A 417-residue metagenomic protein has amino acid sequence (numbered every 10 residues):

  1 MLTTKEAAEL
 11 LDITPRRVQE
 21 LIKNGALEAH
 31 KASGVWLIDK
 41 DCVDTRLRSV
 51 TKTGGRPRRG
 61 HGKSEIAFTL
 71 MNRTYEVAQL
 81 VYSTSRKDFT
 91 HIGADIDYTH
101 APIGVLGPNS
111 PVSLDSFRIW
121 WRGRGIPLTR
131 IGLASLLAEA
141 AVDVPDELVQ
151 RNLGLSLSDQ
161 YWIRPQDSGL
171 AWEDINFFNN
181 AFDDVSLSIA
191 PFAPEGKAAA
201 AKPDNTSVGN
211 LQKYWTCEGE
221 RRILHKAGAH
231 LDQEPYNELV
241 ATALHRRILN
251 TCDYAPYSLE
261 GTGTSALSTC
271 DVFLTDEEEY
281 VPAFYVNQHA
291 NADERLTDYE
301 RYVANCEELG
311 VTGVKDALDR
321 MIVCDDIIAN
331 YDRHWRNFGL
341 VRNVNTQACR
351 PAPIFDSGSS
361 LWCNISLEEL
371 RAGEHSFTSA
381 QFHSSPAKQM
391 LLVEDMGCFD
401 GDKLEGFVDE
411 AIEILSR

Functional and structural regions predicted by a protein language model:
M1-R17: Polyanion-binding surface elements
M1-T3, A29-K31, R222: A generic structural signal for ordered secondary structure
T4, W36-D39: Short, structured motif recognition centered on aromatic/hydrophobic residues
D12-L37: Major-groove DNA-recognition helix of helix-turn-helix-type DNA-binding domains
K40-S64: A short, Lys/Arg-enriched interface patch at domain edges and termini
R56-V323, I327-A329, L340-R417: Phosphate/dinucleotide-binding and metal-coordinating scaffold of catalytic cores in nucleotide-dependent enzymes
H334, G339: Canonical protein kinase catalytic loop motif
